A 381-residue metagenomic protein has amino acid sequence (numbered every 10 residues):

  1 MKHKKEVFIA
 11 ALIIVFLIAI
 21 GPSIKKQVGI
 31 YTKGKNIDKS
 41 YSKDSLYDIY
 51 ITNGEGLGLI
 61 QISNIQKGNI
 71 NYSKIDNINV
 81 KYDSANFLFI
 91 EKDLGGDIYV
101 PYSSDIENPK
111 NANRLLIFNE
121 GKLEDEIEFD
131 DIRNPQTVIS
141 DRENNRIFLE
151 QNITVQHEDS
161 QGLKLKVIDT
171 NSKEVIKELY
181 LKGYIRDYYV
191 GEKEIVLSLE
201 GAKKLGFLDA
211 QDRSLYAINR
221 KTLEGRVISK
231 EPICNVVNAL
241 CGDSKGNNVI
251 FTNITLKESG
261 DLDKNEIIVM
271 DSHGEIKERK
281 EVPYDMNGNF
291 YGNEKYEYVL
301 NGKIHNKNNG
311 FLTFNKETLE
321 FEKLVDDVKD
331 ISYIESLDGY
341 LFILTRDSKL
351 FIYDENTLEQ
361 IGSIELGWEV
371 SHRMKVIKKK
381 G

Functional and structural regions predicted by a protein language model:
K2-R133, K380: N-terminal "mature head" segments of proteins
G29-Y31, N71-N86, K122-F129, E174-Y180 (+4 more regions): A short beta-strand motif characteristic of beta-propeller blades
K33-S40, K81-G95, D131-R142, Y180-K193 (+4 more regions): Repeated scaffold domains used in trafficking and secretory/extracellular systems, primarily beta-propellers
E55, I106-A112, Q156-G162, K204-D212 (+2 more regions): Short, solvent-exposed loop/turn segments at conserved positions within beta-propeller repeat blades
Q66, F118-K122, D169-K173, N219-L223 (+3 more regions): Short loop/turn segments that connect beta-strands within beta-propeller blades
I98, R146-I147, I195, N248-V249 (+2 more regions): Hydrophobic beta-strand positions that form the internal "hydrophobic ladder" of WD40/Gbeta-like beta-propeller blades
N113-L116, K164-K166, R213-Y216, E266-I268 (+2 more regions): A short loop-to-beta-strand structural motif that recurs across blades of beta-propeller domains
L344-G381: Blade-level signature of beta-propeller repeat domains, shared across WD40, Kelch, NHL, RCC1 and BNR/Asp-box propellers
